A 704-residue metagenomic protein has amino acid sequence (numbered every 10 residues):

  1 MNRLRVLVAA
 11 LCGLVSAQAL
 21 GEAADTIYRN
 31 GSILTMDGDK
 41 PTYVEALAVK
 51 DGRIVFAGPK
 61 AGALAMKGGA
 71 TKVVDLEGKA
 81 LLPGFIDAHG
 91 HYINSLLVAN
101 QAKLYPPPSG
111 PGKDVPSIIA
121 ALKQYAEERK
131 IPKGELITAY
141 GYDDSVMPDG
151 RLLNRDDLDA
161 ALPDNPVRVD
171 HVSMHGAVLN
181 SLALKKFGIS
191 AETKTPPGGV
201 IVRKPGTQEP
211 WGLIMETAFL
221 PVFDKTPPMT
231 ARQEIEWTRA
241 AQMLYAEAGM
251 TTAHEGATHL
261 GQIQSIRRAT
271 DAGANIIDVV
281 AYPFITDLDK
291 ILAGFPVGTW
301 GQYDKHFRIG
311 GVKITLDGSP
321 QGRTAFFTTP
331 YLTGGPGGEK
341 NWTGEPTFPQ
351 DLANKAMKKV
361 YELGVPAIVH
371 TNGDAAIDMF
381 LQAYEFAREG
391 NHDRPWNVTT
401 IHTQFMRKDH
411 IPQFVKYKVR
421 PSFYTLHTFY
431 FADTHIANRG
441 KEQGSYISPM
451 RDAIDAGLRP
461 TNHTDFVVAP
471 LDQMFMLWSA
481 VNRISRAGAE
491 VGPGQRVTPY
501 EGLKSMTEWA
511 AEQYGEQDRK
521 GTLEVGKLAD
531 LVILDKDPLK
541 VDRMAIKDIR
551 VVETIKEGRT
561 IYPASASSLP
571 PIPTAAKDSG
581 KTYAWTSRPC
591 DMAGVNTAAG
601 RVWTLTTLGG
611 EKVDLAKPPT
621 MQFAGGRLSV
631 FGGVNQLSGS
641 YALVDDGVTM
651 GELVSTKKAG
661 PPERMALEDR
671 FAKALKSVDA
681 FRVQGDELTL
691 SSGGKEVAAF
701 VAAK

Functional and structural regions predicted by a protein language model:
N2-L20: Gram-negative bacterial Sec-dependent N-terminal signal peptides
A23-R29, G38-F295, G301, G310 (+8 more regions): Divalent metal-binding segments
D51, K133, V525-L528, E557 (+1 more regions): Short, flexible surface segments
K60-A61, P108, G141-D143, S173 (+7 more regions): A mature extracytoplasmic/lumenal domain signature
E236, M357-I368, A375-V398, H402-T403 (+4 more regions): His/Asp/Glu-enriched, well-ordered alpha-helical/loop segment that forms or immediately abuts the divalent-metal
P563-K581: Extracellular/periplasmic ectodomains of large secreted or surface enzymes and adhesion receptors
A575-K704: Lipid interaction determinants
